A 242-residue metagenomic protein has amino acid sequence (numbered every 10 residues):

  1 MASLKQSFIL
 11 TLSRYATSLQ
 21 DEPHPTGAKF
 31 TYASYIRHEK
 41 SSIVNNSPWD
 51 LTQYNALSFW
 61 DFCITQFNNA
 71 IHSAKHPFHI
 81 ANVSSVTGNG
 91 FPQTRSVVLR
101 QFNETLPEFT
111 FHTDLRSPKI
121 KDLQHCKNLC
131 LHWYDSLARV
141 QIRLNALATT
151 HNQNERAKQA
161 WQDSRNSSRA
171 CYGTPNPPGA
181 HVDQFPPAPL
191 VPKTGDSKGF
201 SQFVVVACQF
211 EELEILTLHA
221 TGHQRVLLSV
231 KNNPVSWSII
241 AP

Functional and structural regions predicted by a protein language model:
A2, S7, S13, T17-P25 (+1 more regions): N-terminal polybasic/positive-inside topogenic patches
F8, L12, F30-Y35, I43-Y54 (+1 more regions): Charged, gly/pro-rich active-site loop segments
P48-L106: An N-terminal domain-cap segment
H76-P77, P92-Q93, D122-H125, L218-T221: Short glycine/proline-enriched turns and hinge-like loops at secondary-structure junctions
I80, P107, C126-L129, Q202-V205 (+1 more regions): Short, surface-exposed beta-edge/turn micro-motifs
A81, R95, L131, I142-L144 (+1 more regions): Hydrophobic residues positioned within well-ordered beta-strands of beta-sheet architectures
G88, E104-T105, S136-A138, A220 (+1 more regions): Short strand-connecting beta-turns/loops that link adjacent beta-strands
R100-R139: A short mixed-secondary-structure module that forms the rim of ligand-binding clefts
